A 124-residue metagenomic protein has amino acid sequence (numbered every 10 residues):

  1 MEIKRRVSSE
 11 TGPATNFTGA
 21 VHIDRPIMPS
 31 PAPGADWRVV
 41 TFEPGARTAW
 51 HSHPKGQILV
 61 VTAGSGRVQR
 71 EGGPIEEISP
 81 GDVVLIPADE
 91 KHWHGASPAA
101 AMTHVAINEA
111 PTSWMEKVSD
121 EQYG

Functional and structural regions predicted by a protein language model:
M1-A35, W114-G124: A short, N-terminal "cap"/entry segment at the start of jelly-roll beta-barrel domains of the cupin/DSBH fold
R25, D36-H53, A88: Conserved short histidine dyad/triad with adjacent acidic residue
V39-E43, S52-V68, I107-N108: Short, conserved beta-strand element in jelly-roll/cupin
T48-W50, V68-Q69, K91-P98: Short beta-strand His + acidic residue motifs that chelate non-heme Fe in jelly-roll/DSBH and cupin folds
S52, V60, P80, A88 (+1 more regions): Conserved strand-loop elements at the edges of beta-sheets that form or border functional pockets
I58, L85, A99-K117: A short hydrophobic beta-strand segment most commonly corresponding to one strand of the jelly-roll/cupin
G72-D89: Short acidic-glycine-tyrosine-enriched beta hairpin
